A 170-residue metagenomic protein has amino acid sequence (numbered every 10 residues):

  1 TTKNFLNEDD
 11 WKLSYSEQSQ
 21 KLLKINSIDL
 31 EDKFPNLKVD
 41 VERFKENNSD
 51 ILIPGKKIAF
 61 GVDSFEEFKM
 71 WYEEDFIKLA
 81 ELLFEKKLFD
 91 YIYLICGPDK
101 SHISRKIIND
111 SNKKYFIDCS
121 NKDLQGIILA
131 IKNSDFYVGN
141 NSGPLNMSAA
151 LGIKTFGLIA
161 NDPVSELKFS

Functional and structural regions predicted by a protein language model:
T1-S170: Catalytic machinery of carbohydrate-active enzymes, primarily nucleotide-sugar-dependent glycosyltransferases
